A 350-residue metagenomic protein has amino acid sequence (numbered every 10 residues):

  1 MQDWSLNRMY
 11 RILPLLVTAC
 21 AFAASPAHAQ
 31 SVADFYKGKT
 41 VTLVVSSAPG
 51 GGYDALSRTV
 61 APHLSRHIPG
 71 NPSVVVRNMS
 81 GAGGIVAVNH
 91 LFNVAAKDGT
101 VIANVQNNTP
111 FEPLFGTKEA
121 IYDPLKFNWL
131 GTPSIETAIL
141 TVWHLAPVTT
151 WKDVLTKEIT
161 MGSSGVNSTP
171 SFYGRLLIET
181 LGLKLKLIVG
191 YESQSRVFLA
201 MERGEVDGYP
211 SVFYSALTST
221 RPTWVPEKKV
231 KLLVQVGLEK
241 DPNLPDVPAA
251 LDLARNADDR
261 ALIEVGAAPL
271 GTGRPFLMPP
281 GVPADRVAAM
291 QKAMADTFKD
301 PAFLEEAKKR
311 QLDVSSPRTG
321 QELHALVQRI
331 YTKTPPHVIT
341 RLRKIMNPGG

Functional and structural regions predicted by a protein language model:
M1-Y10: N-terminal secretory signal peptides that target proteins for export/translocation
I12-A24: Bacterial N-terminal signal peptides
S25-A29: Sec/Tat signal peptide C-region and signal peptidase I cleavage site
V41, R66, G70-N71, H90-V101 (+4 more regions): Hinge/capping helix and adjacent helix->loop/strand transition within the periplasmic-binding protein
T42-S57, S80-G83, G162-T169: Extracytoplasmic "Venus flytrap"
I135, S219-F298, I330, T334-H337 (+1 more regions): C-terminal lobe and pocket-closing loops of periplasmic/extracytoplasmic Venus-flytrap solute-binding proteins
G237-L238, A250, F303-V327: Mature extracytoplasmic/periplasmic domains
